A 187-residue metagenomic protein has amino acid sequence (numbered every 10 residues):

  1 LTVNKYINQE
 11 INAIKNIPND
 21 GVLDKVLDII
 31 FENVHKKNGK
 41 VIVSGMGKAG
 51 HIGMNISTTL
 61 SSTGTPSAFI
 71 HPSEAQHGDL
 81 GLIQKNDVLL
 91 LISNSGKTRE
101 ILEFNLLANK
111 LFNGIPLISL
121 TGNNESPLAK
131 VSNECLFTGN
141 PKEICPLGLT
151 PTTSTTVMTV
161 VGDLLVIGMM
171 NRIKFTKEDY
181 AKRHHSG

Functional and structural regions predicted by a protein language model:
L1-G39: An N-terminal, well-structured beta->alpha segment
P18-L23, A68-H71, I173-K177: General structural signal for secondary-structure boundaries
K25-L27, I167-G187: Active-site phosphate/pyrophosphate-binding segments
I30-N33, L90, G187: Alpha-helix boundary/capping residues
K40-I173: Glycine-rich phosphate-binding loops that contact phosphosugars or nucleotide phosphates
